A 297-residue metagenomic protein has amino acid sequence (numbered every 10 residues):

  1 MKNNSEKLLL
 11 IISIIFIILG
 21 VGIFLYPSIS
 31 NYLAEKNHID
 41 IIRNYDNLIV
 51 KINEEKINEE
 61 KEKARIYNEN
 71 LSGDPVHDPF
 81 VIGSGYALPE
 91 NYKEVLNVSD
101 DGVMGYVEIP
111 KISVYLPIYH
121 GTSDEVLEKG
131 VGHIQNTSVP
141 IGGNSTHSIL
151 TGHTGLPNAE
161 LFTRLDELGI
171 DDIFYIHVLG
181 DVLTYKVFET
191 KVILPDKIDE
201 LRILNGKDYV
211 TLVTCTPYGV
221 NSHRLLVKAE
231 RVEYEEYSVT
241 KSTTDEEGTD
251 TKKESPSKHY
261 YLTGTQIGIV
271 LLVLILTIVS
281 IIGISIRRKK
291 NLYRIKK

Functional and structural regions predicted by a protein language model:
M1-K2: Short, Lys/Arg-rich, polar N-terminal cytosolic tail immediately upstream of the first transmembrane signal-anchor
E6-Y260, G264-Q266, I282: Solvent-exposed, non-transmembrane regions of membrane-associated and secreted proteins
G22, L274-K289: Alpha-helical transmembrane segments
E233, K289-K290: Small/flexible residues
I267-L271: Alpha-helical transmembrane segments of polytopic membrane proteins
K290-K297: Cytoplasmic C-terminal tails of single-pass
